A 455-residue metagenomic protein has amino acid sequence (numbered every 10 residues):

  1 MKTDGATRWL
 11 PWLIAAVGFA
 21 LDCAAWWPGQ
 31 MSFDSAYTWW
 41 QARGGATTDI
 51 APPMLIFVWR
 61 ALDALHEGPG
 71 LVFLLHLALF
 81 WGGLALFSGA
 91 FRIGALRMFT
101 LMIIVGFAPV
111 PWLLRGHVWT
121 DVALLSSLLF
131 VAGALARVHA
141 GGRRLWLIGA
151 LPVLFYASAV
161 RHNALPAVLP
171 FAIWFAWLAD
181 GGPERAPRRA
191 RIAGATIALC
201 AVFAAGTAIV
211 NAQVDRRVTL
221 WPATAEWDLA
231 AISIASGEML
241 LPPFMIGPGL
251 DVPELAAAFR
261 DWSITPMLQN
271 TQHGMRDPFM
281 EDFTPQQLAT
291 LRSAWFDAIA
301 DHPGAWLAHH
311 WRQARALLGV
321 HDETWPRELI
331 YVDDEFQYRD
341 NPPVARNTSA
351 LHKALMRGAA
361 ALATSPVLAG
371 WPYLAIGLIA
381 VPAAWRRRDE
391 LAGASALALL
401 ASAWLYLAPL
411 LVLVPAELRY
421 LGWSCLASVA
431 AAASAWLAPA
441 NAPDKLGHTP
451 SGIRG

Functional and structural regions predicted by a protein language model:
T7-Q30, F107, L199-A212: Transmembrane signal-anchor helices characteristic of membrane glycosylation enzymes that use polyprenol
A20, W146-R161, T196-V202: Membrane-interface alpha helices of multi-pass inner-membrane proteins
A25-T38, A46-V58, L62, H66-G70 (+2 more regions): Extracytoplasmic catalytic/substrate-binding loops of multi-pass membrane glycan-assembly enzymes
S32-A36, V72-A78, I103-I104, V110-V131 (+3 more regions): Multi-pass, polyprenyl lipid-linked donor-dependent membrane glycosyltransferases
P53-F57, L65-A85, L114: Loop-to-helix entry region of an early transmembrane alpha helix in multi-pass inner-membrane enzymes
H66-L71, R312-L399: Membrane-interface anchor segments at the N-terminal boundary of transmembrane helices in multi-pass membrane enzymes
V131-W146, A176-G182: Membrane-interface transmembrane helices that cradle and orient dolichyl/undecaprenyl
R216-V344: Membrane-proximal stem/loop segments at transmembrane-domain junctions that anchor or position
